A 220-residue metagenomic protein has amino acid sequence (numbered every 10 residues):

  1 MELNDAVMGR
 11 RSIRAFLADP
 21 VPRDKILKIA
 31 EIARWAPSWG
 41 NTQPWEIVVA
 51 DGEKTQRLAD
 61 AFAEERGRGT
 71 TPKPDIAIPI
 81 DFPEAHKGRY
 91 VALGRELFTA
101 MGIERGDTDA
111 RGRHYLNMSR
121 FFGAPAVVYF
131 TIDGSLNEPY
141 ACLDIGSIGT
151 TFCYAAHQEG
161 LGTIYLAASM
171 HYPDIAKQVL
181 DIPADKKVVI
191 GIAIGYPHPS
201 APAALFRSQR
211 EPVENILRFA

Functional and structural regions predicted by a protein language model:
M1-A220: Acidic, surface-exposed loops and disordered segments
